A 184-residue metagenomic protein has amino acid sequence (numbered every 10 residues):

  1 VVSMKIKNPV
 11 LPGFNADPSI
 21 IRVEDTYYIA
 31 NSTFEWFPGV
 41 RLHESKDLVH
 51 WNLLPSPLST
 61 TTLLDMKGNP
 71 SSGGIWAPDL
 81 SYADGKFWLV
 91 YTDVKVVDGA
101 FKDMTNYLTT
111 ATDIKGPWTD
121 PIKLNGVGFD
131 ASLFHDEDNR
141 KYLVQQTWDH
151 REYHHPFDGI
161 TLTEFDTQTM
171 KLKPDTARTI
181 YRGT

Functional and structural regions predicted by a protein language model:
V2-T184: Carbohydrate-active catalytic/glycan-binding domains of CAZyme proteins, especially the secreted or lumenal ectodomains
